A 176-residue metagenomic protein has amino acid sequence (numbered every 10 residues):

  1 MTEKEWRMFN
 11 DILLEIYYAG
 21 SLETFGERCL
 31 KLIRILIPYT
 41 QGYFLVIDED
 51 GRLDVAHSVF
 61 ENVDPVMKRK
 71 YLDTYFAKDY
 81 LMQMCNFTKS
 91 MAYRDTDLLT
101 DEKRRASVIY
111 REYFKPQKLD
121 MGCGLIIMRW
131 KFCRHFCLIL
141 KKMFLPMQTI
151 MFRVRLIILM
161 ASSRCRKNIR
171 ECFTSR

Functional and structural regions predicted by a protein language model:
K4, M8-G20, T24-P146, I150-V154 (+1 more regions): Regulatory input/activation interfaces that engage signals or partners
C165-R176: Signal-transducing coiled-coil/dimerization helices and immediately adjacent hinge/linker segments that couple sensory
